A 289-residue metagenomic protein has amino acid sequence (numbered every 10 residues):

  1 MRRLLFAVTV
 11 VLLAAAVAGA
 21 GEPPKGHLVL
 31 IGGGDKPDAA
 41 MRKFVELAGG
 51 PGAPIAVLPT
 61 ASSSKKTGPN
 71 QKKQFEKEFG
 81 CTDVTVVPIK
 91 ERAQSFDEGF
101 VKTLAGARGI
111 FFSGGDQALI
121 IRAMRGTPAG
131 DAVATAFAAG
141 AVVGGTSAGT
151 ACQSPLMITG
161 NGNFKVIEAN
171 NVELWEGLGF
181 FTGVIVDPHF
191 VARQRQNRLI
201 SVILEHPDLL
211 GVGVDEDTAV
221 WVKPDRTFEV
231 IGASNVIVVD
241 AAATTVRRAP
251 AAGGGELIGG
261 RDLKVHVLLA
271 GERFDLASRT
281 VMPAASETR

Functional and structural regions predicted by a protein language model:
M1-L4: Positively charged n-region of N-terminal signal peptides that target proteins for export
A7-A16: Bacterial N-terminal signal peptides
G21-P51, S62-P69, F75-F79, M157-T159 (+1 more regions): C-terminal and late-domain segments of enzyme folds
V45, A53-T103: ATP/NTP phosphate-donor binding region
L104-A105, F137: A short, aliphatic-rich alpha-helical micro-motif
F112-G114, V133-M157: Catalytic nucleophile loop
Q117-T127: Glycine/threonine-rich flexible loop motifs
